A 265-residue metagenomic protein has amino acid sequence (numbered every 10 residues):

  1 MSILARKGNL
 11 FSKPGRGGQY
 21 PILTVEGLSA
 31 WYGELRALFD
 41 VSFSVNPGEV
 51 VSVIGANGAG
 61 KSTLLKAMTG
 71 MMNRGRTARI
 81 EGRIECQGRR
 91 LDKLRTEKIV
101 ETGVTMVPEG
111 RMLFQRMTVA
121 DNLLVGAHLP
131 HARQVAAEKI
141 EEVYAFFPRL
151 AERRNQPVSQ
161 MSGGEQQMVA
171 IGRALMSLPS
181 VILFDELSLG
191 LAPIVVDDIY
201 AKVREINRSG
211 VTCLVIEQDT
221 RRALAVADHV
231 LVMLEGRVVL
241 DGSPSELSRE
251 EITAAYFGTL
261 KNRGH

Functional and structural regions predicted by a protein language model:
G33, M72-G75, V119-E138, F146-P148 (+2 more regions): ABC-type ATPase nucleotide-binding domains, specifically the catalytic core motifs of the NBD
I54-A56: The feature captures the beta-strand-to-loop junction immediately N-terminal to the Walker
T69: Helix-to-loop junction immediately C-terminal to a conserved catalytic motif
M72, R83-K98, S243-S245: ABC ATPase NBD Q-loop/coupling interface
R79-R89, A136-I140: Conserved ABC transporter NBD signature motif
A174-L175: ABC ATPase C-loop
